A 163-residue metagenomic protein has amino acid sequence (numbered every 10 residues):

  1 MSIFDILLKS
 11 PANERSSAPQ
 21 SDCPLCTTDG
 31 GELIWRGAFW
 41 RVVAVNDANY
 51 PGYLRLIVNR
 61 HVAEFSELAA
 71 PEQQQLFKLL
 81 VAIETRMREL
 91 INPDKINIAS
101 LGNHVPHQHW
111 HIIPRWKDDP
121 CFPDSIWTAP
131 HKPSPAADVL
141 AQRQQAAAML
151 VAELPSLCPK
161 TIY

Functional and structural regions predicted by a protein language model:
M1-Y163: HIT superfamily nucleotide-processing domains
